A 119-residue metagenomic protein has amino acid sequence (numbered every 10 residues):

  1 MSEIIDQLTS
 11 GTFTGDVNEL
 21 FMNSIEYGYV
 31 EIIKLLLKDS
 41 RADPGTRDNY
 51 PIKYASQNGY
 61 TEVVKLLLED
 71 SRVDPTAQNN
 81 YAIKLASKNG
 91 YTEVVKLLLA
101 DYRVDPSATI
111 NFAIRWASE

Functional and structural regions predicted by a protein language model:
M1-D6, S10: Cullin-RING E3 adaptor/co-adaptor recruitment helices
E3, E31-I32, E62-V63, E93-V94: Conserved ankyrin/ankyrin-like repeat signature
T12-F13, S40-A42, S71-V73, Y102-V104: Ankyrin-repeat C-terminal turn/loop position
T14-N23, G45-Y54, T76-L85, S107-W116: Ankyrin-repeat boundary/"N-cap" motif
Y27, E119: Polar, enzyme-active/binding microenvironments
I32-L35, D43: Short, surface-exposed loop/strand segments
